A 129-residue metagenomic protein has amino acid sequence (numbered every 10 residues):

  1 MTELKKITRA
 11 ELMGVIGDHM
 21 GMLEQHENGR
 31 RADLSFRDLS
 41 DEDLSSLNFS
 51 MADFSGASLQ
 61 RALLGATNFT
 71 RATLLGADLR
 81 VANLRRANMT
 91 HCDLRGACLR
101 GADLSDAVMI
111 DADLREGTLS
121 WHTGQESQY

Functional and structural regions predicted by a protein language model:
E3-G14, D18-Y129: Tandem repeat scaffolds
